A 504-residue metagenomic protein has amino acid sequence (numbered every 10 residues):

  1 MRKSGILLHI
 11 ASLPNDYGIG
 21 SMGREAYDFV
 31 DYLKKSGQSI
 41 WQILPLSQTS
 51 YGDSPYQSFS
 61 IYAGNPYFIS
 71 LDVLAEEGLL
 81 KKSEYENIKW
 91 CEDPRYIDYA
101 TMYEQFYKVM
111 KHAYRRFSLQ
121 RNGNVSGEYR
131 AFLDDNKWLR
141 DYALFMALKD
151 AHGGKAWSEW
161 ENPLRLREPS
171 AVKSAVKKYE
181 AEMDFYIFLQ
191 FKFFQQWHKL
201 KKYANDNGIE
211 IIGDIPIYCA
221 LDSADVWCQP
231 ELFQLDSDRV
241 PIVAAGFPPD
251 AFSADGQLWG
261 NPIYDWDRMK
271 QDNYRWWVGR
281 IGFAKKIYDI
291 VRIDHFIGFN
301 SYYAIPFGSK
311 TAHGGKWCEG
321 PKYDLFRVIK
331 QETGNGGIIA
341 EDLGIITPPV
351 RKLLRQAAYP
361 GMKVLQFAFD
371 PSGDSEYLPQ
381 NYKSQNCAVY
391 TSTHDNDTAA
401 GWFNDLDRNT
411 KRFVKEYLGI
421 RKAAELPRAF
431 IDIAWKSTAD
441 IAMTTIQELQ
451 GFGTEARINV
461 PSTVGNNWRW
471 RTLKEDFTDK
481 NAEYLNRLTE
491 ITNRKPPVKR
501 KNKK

Functional and structural regions predicted by a protein language model:
M1-A11, Y27: N-terminal regions that are enriched for targeting/export leaders and immediately downstream pro/stem segments
I6-L8, S21, I43: Active-site-adjacent substrate/metal-binding segments within catalytic domains of carbohydrate-active enzymes
H9, N15, D53-F194, C219-M443 (+3 more regions): Alpha-amylase-like alpha-glycosidases and glucanotransferases acting on alpha-linked glucans and related
R24-T49, K286-Y288, A434: Catalytic domains of carbohydrate-active enzymes, especially glycoside hydrolases
K34, W197-N205, K330, L354-R355: Surface-exposed amphipathic alpha-helices with a cationic face
L44, E210-I212, P216, I290 (+1 more regions): Outer-envelope exported proteins of Gram-negative bacteria
Y186, Q190-C219: Conserved, well-ordered alpha-helix/loop/beta-strand core segments that scaffold catalytic motifs
F452-K504: In a subset of proteins, long, contiguous C-terminal domains/tails are tracked
